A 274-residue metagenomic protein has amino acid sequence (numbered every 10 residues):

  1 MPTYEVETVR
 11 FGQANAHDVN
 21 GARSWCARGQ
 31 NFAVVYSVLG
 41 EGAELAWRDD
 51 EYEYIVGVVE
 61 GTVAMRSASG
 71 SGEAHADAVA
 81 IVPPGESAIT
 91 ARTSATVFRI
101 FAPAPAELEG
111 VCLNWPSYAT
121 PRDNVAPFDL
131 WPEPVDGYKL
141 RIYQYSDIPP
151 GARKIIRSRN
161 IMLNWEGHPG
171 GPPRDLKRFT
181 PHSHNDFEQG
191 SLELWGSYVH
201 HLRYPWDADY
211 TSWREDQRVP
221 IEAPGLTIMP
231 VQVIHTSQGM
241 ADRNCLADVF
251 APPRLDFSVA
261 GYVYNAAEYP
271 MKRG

Functional and structural regions predicted by a protein language model:
M1-V63, S67-E73, C245-F250: An N-terminus-focused feature that recognizes amino-terminal "leader" regions
M1-Y36, E109-R178, K272-G274: A short, N-terminal "cap"/entry segment at the start of jelly-roll beta-barrel domains of the cupin/DSBH fold
V35, Y54, G70, A78 (+2 more regions): Short, conserved secondary-structure segments in the cores of folded domains
G40-S69, H184-Y210, E215-D216: Glycine- and acidic-residue-biased ligand/ion/polar-headgroup-sensing regions
E73-T93, F101-P103, V219-A241, A247-A251: Conserved metal-binding segment of the jelly-roll/cupin
A95-Y138, Q238-G274: Double-stranded beta-helix
T180-H182: Short consensus segments that form the blades of beta-propeller domains, in both extracellular/periplasmic
S197-V199, I234-H235, P253-L255: Short Gly/Pro-enriched loop/turn and capping motifs at secondary-structure junctions
